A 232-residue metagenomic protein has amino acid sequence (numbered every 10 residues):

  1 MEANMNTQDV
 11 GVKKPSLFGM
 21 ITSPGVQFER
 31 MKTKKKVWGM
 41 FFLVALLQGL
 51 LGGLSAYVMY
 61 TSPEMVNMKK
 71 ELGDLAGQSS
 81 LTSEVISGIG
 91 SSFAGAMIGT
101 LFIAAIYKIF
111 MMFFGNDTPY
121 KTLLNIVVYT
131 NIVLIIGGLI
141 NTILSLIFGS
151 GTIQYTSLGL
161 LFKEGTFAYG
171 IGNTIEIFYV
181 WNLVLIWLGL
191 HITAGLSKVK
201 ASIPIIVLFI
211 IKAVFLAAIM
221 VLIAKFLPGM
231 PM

Functional and structural regions predicted by a protein language model:
M1-S80: N-terminal juxtamembrane cytosolic/stromal segments of multi-pass membrane proteins
A3-E29, S83-F114, Y169-Y179, L183 (+1 more regions): Alpha-helical transmembrane segments and their immediate interhelical/interface regions in integral membrane proteins
Q27-V37, N116, I126-Y129, L196: Membrane-interface junctions
T33-F41, L81, V85, I89 (+7 more regions): Hydrophobic, aromatic-rich alpha-helical transmembrane segments and their membrane-interface anchor motifs
L47-S55, G95, G99, I103 (+4 more regions): Alpha-helical transmembrane segments of multipass membrane proteins
G52-G95, N141-I175, L216-M232: Membrane-helix interface segments in multi-pass membrane proteins
Y107-V128: Membrane-interface segments at transmembrane-helix boundaries
K121-V221: Hydrophobic alpha-helical transmembrane segments and adjacent short intramembrane/lumenal linkers of inner/organellar
